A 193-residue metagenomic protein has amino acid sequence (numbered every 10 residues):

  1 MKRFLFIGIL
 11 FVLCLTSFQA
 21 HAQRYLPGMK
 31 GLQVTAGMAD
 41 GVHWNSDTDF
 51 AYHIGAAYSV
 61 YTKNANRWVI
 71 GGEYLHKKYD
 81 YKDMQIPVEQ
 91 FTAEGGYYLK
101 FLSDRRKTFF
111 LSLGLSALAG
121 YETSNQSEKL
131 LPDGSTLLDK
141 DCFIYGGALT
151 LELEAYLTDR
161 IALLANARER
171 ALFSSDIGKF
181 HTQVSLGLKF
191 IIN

Functional and structural regions predicted by a protein language model:
M1-I7: Bacterial N-terminal signal peptides that target proteins for export
A20-I70, K189-N193: Short glycine/proline- and aromatic-enriched beta-strand/turn motifs that initiate or cap beta-hairpins
G28-K30, T48-I54, P87-A93, F109 (+2 more regions): Residues that define the transmembrane beta-barrel architecture of outer-membrane proteins
G31, R67, F110-S112, Y156 (+1 more regions): Membrane-spanning beta-strand positions in outer-membrane beta-barrel proteins
G41-W44, Y79-I86, D133-D139, A171-S175: Extracellular loop and loop/strand-boundary signature of outer-membrane beta-barrel proteins
A57-L131, F190-N193: Gram-negative (and chloroplast) outer-membrane scaffold detector with strong preference for beta-barrel transmembrane
L75-K78, G147-N193: Predominantly the C-terminal beta-signal and adjacent terminal strand-loop region of outer-membrane beta-barrel
